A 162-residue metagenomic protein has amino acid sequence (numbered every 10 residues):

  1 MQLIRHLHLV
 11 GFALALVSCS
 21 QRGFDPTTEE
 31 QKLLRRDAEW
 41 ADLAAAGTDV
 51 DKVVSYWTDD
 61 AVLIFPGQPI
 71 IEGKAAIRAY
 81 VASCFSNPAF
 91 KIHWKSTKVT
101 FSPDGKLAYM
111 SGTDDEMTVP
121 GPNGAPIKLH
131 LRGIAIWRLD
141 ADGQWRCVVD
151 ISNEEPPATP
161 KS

Functional and structural regions predicted by a protein language model:
M1-V10: Bacterial N-terminal signal peptides that target proteins for export
V10-F12, T58: Short, intrinsically disordered, low-complexity terminal segments
F12-S20: Hydrophobic h-region of N-terminal signal peptides that target proteins for export in Gram-negative bacteria
C19-S55, V62-S162: A beta-strand edge to alpha-helix "cap/lid" segment located at domain peripheries
